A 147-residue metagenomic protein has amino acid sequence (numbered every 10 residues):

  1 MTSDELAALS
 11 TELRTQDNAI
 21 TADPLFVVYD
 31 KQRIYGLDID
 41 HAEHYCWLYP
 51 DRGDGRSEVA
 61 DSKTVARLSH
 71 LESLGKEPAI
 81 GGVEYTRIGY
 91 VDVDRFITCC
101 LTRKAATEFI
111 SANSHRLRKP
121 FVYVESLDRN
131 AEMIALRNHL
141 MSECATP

Functional and structural regions predicted by a protein language model:
M1-G89, M141-P147: Short N-terminal "domain-start" leader segments that mark the transition from disordered tails or signal peptides into
V65-P147: Short, mixed-charge low-complexity intrinsically disordered segments
